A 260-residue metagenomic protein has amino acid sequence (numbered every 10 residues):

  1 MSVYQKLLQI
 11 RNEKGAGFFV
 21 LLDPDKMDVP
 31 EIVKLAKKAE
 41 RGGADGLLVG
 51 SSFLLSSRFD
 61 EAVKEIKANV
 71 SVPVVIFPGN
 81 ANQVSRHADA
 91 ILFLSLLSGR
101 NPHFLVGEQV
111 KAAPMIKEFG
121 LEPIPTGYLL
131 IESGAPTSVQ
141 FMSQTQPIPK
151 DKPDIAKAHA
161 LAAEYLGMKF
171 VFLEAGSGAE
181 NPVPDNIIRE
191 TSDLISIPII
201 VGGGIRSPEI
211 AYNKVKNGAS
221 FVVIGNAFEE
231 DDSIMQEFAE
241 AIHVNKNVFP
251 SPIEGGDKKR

Functional and structural regions predicted by a protein language model:
M1-L22, M115-G120, I124, E132: N-terminal amphipathic alpha-helix/helix-capping segment at the start of soluble metabolic enzymes
A16-I32, T137-I155, V201: Active-site mouth loops of central-metabolism enzymes
F18-L22, L47-V49, V74-I76, I91-F93 (+4 more regions): Hydrophobic faces of well-ordered beta-strands that scaffold small-molecule active sites in alpha/beta enzyme cores
V49-L54, S95-F104, A175, G204-I205 (+1 more regions): Glycine-rich phosphate-binding active-site loops on the catalytic face of alpha/beta enzymes
F59-N80, N181-R206, F238-K246: Alpha-helix-loop-beta-strand connector modules within alpha/beta enzyme cores
N80-F93, I205-V222: Catalytic cores of alpha/beta
Q83-A160, E164: Conserved anion-binding
M142-I188, E229, I234-M235: Glycine/Thr-rich beta-alpha phosphate-binding loop at enzyme active sites
